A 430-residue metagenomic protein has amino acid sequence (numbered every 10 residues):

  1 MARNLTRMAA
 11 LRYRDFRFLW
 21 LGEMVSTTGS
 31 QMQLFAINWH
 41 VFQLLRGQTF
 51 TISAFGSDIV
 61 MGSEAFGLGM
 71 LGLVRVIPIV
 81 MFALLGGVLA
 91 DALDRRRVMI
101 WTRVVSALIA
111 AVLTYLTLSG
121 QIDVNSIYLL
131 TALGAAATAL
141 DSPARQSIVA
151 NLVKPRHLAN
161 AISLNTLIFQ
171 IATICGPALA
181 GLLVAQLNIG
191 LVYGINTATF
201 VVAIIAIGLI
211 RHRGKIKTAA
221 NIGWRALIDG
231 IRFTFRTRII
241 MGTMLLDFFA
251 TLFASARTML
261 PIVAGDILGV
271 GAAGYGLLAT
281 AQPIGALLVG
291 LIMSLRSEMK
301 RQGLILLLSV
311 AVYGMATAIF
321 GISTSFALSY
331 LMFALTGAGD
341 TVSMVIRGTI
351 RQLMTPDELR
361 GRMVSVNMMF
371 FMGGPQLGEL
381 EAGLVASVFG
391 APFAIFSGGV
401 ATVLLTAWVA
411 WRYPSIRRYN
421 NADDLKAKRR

Functional and structural regions predicted by a protein language model:
M1-R430: Alpha-helical transmembrane-bundle signature of multi-pass membrane transport and export proteins
